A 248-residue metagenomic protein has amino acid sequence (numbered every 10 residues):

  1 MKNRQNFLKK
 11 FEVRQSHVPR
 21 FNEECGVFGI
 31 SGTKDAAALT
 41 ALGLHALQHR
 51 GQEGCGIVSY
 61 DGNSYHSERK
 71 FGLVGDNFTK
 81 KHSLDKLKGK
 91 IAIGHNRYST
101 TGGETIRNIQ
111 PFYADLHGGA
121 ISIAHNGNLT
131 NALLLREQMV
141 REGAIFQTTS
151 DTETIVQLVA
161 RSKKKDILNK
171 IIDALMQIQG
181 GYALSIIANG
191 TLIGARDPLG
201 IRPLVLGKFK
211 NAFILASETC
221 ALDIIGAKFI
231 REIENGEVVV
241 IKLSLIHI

Functional and structural regions predicted by a protein language model:
M1-L245: Conserved short alpha-helical segments that host acidic/polar catalytic motifs at enzyme active sites
